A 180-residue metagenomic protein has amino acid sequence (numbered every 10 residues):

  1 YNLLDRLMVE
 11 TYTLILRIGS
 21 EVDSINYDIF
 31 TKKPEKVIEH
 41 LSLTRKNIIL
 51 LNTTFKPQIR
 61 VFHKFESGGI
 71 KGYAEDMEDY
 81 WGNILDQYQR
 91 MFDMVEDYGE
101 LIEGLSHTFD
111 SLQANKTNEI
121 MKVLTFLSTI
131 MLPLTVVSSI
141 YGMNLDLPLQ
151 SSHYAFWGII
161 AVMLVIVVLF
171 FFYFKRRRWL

Functional and structural regions predicted by a protein language model:
Y1-L4: Short alpha-helical scaffolding segments that buttress acidic/His motifs in well-ordered protein cores
R6, E10-T13, R17, V168 (+1 more regions): Cytoplasmic juxtamembrane "membrane-exit" helices immediately C-terminal to transmembrane segments
R6-L7, I15-R17, D23-Y141: Membrane-associated alpha-helical segments
L132-L180: Alpha-helical transmembrane anchor segments
